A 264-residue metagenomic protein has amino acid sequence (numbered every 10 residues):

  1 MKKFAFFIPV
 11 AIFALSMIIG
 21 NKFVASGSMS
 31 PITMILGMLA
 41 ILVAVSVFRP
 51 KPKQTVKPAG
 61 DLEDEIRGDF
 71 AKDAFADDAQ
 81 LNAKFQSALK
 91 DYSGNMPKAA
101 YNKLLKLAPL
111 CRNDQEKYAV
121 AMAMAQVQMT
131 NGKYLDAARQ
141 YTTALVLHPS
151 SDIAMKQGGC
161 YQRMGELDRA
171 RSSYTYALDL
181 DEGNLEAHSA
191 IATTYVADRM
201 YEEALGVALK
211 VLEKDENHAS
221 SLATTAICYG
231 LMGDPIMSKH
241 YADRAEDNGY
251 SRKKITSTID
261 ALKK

Functional and structural regions predicted by a protein language model:
A71-R139, T143-V146, S150: Alpha-helical segment of the N-proximal tetratricopeptide repeat
S93, T130, R163-M164, A197-D198 (+2 more regions): Register position in tetratricopeptide repeats
R112-Q115, H148-P149, E182, E216 (+1 more regions): Short coil turns that delineate tetratricopeptide repeat
K117-V120, I153-A154, A187, S221 (+1 more regions): TPR alpha-solenoid repeat register
A123, K156-Q157, A190, T224 (+1 more regions): Canonical tetratricopeptide repeat
